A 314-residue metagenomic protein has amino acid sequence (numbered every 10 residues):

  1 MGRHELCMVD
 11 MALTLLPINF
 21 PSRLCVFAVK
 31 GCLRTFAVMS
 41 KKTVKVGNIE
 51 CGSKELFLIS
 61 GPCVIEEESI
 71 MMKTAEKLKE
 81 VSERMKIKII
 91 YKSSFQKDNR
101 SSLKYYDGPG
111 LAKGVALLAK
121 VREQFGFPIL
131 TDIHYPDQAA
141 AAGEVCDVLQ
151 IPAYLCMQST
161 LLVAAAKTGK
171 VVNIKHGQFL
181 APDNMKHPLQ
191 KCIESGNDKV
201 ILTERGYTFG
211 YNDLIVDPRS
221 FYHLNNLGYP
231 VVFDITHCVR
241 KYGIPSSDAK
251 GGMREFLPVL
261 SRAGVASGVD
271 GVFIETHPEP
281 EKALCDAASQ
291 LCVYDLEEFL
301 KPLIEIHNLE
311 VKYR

Functional and structural regions predicted by a protein language model:
M1-V38, E80: Intrinsic disorder/low-complexity segments
F36-L58, V311-R314: N-terminal amphipathic alpha-helix/helix-capping segment at the start of soluble metabolic enzymes
S53-L56, M85-I89, E123-I129, V145-D147 (+4 more regions): Short, well-ordered coil/turn segments that N-cap beta-strands
L58, P62-M71, I89-L111, H277-D286: Glycine-rich, proline-tolerant flexible connector loops at the mouths of alpha/beta enzymes
L78, Y106-I129, A165, G169-V171 (+2 more regions): Alpha-helix-loop-beta-strand connector modules within alpha/beta enzyme cores
K104-A112, Q150-L155, Y211-I215, V239-A266 (+2 more regions): Active-site-adjacent loop and "lid" segments of alpha/beta metabolic enzymes
P109-G110, F127-Y135, D147-T160, V171-P182 (+1 more regions): Catalytic beta/alpha-barrel core
G169-T276: Catalytic alpha/beta core domains of metabolic enzymes, predominantly
